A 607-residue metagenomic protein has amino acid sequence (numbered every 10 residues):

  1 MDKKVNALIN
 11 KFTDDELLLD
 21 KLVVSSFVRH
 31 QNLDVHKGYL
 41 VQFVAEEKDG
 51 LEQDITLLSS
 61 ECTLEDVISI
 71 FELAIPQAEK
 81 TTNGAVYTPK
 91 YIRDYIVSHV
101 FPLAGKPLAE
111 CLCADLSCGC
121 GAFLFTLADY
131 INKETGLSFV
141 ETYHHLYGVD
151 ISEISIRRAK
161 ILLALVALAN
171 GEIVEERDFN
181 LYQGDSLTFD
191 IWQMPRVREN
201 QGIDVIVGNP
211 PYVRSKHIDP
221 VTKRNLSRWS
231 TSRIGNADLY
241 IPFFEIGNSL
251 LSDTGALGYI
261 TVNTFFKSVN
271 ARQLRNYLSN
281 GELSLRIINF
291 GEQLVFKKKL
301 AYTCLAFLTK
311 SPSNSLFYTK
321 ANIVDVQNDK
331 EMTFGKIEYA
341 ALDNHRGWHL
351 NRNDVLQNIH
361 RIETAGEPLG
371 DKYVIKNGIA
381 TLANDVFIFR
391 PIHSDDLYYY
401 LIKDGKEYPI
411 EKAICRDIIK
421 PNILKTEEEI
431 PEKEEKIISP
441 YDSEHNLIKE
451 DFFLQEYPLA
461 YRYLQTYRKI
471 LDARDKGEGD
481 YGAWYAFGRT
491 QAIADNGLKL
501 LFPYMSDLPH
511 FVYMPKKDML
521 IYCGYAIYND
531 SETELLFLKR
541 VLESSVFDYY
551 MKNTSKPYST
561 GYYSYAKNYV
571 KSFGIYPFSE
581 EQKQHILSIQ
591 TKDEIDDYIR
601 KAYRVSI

Functional and structural regions predicted by a protein language model:
M1-L162, D190-W192, Y240-F243, K267-L274 (+2 more regions): Class I S-adenosyl-L-methionine
N32, E61, T309-S313, D530-T533: Short loop segments at secondary-structure junctions
K37-E46, E331-G347, I423-H445, M514-K516: Short, compositionally biased low-complexity segments
Y91, C118, F125, I151 (+6 more regions): Signature of N6-adenine DNA methyltransferases within the class I
C111, H144, I203-D204, L285 (+1 more regions): Conserved acidic residues
E141-T142, E176, K299-T303, K433 (+2 more regions): Short, solvent-exposed loop/turn segments at the edges of secondary structure
G148, D178, Y182-Q183: Conserved residues in the N-terminal Rossmann fold of short-chain dehydrogenase/reductase
L356-S588, K592-V605: Polybasic, glycine- and aromatic-enriched phosphate-binding surface used to engage nucleic acids
